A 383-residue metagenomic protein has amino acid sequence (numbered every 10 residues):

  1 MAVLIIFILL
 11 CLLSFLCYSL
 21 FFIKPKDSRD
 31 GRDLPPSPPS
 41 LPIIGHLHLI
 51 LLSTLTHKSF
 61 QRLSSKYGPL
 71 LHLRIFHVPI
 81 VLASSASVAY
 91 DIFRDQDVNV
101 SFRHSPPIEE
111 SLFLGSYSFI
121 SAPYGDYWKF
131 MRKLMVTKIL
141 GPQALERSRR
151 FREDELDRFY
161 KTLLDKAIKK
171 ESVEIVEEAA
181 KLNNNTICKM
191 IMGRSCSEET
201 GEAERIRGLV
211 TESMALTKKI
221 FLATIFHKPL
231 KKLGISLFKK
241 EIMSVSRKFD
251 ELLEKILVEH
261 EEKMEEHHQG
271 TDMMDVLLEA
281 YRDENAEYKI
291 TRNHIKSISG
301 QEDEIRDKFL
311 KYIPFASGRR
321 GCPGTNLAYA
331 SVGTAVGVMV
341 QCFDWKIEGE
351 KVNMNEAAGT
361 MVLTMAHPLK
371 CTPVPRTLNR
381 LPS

Functional and structural regions predicted by a protein language model:
M1-R29, A330, P373: Terminal signal-anchor or tail-anchor transmembrane helices that tether membrane-associated enzymes to cellular
Y18-K26, D30, R194, R282-E287 (+2 more regions): Cytochrome P450
S28-L51, K58-F151, I175, A179-T186 (+2 more regions): Cytochrome P450 substrate-recognition site 1
D30-P35, L49-T54, A122-Y124, L140-R149 (+7 more regions): Conserved, non-catalytic sequence blocks in retroelement Pol enzymes and Pol-derived host proteins
T54-R62, N285-A330, R380-P382: Cytochrome P450 heme-binding Cys-pocket and its upstream "meander" loop
S101, T325-L363: Cytochrome P450 heme-binding "Cys pocket" and the immediately downstream C-terminal segment
H104-L112, E146-S299, N355-A357: Cytochrome P450 heme-thiolate monooxygenase catalytic core
M365-S383: C-terminal domain-closing interface element
